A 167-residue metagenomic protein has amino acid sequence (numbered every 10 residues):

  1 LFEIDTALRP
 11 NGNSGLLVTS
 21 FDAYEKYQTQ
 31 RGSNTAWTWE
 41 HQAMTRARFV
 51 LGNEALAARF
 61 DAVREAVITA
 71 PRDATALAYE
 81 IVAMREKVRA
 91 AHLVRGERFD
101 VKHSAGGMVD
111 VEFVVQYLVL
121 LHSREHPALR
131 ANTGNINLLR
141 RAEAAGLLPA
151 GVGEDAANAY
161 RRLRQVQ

Functional and structural regions predicted by a protein language model:
L1-Q167: A nucleotide- and high-energy phosphate-metabolite-utilizing enzyme signature
